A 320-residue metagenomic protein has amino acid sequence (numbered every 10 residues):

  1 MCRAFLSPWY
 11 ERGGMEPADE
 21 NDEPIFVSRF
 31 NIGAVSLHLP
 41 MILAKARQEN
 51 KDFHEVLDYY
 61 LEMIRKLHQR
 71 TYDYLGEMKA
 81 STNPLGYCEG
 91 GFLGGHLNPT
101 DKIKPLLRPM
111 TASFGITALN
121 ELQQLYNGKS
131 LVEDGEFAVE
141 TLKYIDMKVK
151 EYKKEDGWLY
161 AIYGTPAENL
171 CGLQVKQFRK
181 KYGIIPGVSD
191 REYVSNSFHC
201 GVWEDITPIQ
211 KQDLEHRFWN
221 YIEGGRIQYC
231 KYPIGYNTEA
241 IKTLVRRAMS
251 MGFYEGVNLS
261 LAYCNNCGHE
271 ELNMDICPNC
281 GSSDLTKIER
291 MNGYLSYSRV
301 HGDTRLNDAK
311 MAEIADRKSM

Functional and structural regions predicted by a protein language model:
M1-R108, K129-L131, G135-R290, S296 (+1 more regions): Conserved catalytic cores of very large enzyme subunits
A112-L125, K143: Contiguous, well-ordered alpha-helical segments that form the cores/surfaces of helical PPI scaffolds
G115, E289-G302, N307, A315: Generic, ordered loop/turn and secondary-structure boundary motif
F253-G256, S260, G302-M320: Long, highly charged low-complexity segments enriched in Glu/Asp and Lys/Arg with interspersed Ser/Thr
